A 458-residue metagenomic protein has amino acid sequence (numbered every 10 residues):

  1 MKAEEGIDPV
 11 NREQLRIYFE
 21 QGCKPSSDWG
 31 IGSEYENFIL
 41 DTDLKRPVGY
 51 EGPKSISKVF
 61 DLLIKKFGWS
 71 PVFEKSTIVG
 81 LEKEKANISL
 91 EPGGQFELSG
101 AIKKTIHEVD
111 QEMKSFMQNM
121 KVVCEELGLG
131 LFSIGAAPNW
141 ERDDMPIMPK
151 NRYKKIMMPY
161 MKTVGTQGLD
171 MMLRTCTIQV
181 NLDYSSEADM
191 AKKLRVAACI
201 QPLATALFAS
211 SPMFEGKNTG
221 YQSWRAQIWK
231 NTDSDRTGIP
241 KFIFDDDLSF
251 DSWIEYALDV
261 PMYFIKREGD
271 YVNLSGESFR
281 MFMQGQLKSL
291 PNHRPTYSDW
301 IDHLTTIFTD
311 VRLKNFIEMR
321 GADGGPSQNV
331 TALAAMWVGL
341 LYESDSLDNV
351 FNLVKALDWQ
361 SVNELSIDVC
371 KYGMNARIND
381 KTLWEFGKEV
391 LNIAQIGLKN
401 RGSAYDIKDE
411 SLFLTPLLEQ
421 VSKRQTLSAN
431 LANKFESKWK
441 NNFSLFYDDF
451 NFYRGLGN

Functional and structural regions predicted by a protein language model:
M1-T166, R174, A209, N329 (+7 more regions): Terminal catalytic/cofactor-binding subdomain
F38, Q179-D183, E318-R320: Structured core elements
D41-D43, Y184-S186, D323: Non-catalytic surface loops within mature trypsin-like serine protease
E125-E126, G130-F132, A136-R312: Loop-rich catalytic cores of soluble enzymes, especially ATP-dependent carboxylate-amine ligases and other
L194, A198, K388-L391, Q395: Generic structural concept
N231, I239, Y372-A376, I393: Basic/polar, cationic surfaces and motifs that engage anionic cell-wall and phosphate/carboxylate ligands
E277-S361: Long, well-ordered mid-to-C-terminal structural blocks that present hydrophobic/aromatic surfaces
